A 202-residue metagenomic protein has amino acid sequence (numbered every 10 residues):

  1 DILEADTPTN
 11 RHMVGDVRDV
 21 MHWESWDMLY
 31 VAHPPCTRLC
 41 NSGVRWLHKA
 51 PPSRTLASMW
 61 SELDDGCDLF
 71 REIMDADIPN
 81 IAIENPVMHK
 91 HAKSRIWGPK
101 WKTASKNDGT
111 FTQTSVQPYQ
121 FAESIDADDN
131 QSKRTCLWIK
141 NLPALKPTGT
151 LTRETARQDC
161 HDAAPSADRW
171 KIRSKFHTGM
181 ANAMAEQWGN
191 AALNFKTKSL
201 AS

Functional and structural regions predicted by a protein language model:
D1-S202: Conserved active-site and SAM-binding loop architecture of S-adenosyl-L-methionine-dependent nucleic-acid
